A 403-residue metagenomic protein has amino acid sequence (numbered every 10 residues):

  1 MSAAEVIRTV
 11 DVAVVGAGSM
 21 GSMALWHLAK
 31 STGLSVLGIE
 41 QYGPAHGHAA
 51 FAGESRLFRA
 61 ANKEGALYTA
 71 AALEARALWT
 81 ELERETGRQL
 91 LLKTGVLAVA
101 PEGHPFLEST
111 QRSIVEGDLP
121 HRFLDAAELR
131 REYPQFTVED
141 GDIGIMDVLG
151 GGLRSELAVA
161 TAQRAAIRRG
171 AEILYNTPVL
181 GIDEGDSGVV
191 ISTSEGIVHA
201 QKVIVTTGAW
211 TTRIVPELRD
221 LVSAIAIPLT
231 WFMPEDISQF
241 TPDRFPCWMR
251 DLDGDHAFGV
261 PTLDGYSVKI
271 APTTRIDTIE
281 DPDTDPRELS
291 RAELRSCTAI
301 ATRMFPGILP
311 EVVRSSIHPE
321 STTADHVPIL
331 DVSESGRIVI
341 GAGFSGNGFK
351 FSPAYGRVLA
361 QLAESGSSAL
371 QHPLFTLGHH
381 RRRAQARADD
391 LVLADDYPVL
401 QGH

Functional and structural regions predicted by a protein language model:
E5-M20: Beta1/beta-strand and adjacent pyrophosphate-binding region of the FAD-binding site in flavoprotein oxidoreductases
W26-K30, Q89-L91, I197, K202 (+2 more regions): Active-site substrate-recognition segment that forms the wall of the catalytic cavity or substrate channel
A29-F51: Glycine-rich FAD pyrophosphate-binding loop
S55-E132: Dinucleotide-binding Rossmann-like beta1-alpha1 core, especially the glycine-rich loop that anchors the ADP
A70, A98-L107, I145-A165, D285-E293: Short beta-strand to alpha-helix junction loop
M146-K202, T206: Helical element adjacent to the flavin cofactor pocket in flavoenzyme catalytic cores
A299-H403: C-terminal catalytic lobe of FAD-dependent flavoproteins
